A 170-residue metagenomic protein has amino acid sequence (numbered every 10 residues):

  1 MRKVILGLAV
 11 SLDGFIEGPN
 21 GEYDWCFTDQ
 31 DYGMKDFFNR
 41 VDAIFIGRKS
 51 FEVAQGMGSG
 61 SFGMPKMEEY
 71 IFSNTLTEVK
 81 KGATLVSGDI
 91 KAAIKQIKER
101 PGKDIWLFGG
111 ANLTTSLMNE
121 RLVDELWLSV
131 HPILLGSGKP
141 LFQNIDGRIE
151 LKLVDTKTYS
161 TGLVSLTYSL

Functional and structural regions predicted by a protein language model:
M1-L170: Enzymes that bind and transform nitrogen-containing heteroaromatic metabolites
